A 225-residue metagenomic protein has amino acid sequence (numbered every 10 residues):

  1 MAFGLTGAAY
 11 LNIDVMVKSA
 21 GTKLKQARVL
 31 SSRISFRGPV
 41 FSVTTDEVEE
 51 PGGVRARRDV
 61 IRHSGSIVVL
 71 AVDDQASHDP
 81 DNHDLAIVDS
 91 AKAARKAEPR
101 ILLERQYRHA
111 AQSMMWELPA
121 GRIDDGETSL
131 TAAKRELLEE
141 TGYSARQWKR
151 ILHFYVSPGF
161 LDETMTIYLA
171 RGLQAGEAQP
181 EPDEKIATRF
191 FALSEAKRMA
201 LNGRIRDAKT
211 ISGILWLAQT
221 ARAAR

Functional and structural regions predicted by a protein language model:
M1-V15: N-terminal amphipathic/basic-hydrophobic helices that include classical n-h-c signal peptides and signal-anchor
N12-R37: Extreme N-terminal tail/first-helix region
K23-L24, R58-I61, D79-R135, E139 (+1 more regions): Conserved Nudix-box catalytic region and its N-terminal flanking loop in Nudix hydrolases and closely related
S31-Q75: Acidic, metal-coordinating catalytic segment for phosphate/diphosphate chemistry, firing primarily on the Nudix
I34-R37, H109, F154-T164, R222: Acidic pyrophosphate-coordinating catalytic loop
V40-E47, L103, I167-L169, T188-F190: Conserved hydrophobic/aromatic beta-strand scaffold that supports enzyme active sites
A56, I67-V68, K96, R122-A208: Unchanged
K197-R225: Long hydrophobic alpha-helical segments typical of transmembrane helices together with their membrane-interfacial
